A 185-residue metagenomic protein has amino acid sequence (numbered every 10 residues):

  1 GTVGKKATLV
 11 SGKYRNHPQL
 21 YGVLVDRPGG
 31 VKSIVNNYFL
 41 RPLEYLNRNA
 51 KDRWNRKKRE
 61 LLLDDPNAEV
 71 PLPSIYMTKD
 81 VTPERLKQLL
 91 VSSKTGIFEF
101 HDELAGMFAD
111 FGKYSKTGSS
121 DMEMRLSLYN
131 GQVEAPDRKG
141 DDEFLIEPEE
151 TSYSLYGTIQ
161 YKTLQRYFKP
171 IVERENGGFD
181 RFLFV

Functional and structural regions predicted by a protein language model:
G1-V185: Phosphate-handling catalytic cores of nucleic-acid transaction enzymes
